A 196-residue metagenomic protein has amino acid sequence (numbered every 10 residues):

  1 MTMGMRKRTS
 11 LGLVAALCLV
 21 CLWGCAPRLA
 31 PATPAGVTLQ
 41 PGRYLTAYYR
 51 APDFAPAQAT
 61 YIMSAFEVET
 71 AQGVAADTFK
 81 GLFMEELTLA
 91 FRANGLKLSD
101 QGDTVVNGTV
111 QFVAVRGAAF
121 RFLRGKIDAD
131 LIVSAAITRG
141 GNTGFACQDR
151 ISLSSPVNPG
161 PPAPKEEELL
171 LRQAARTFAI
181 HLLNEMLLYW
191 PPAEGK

Functional and structural regions predicted by a protein language model:
M1-C25: Sec-dependent bacterial lipoprotein signal peptides
L17-C18, Y49, I137: Short stretches within intrinsically disordered, low-complexity N-terminal or propeptide regions
L17-L19, D53-A55, T60, L98-D100 (+1 more regions): A generic structural signal for short, solvent-exposed coil/turn residues that cap or connect secondary-structure
W23-E85, L187-K196: A structural "domain/chain start" motif
A26-T33, N94, S99-A146, R150-K165 (+1 more regions): Surface-exposed short loop/turn segments
G73-M84, K126-D128, P164-R176: Solvent-exposed, acidic/flexible segments
D77-Q101: Mid-chain, structured segments of secreted extracytoplasmic proteins
P159-K196: Compositionally biased, intrinsically disordered linkers/stalks adjacent to structured regions
